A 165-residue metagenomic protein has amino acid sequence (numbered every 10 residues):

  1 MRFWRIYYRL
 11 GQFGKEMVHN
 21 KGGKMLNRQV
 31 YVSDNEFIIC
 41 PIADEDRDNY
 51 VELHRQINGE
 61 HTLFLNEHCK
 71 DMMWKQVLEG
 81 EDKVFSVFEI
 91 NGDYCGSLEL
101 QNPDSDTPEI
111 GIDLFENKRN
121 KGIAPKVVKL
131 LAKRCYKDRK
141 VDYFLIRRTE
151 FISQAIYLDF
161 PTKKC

Functional and structural regions predicted by a protein language model:
Y7-G14, V18, G23-N49, L53 (+1 more regions): Acyl-donor (CoA/ACP) binding surface of acyl/acetyltransferases
Q12-E16, N58, M72, D82 (+1 more regions): Amphipathic alpha-helical interaction segments
R55-Q76: Conserved GNAT-fold acetyl-CoA-binding loop/helix
M73-L78, A155-D159: Short amphipathic alpha-helical patches
K75-V87, G96: A short helix-loop-beta-strand connector motif used in the catalytic cores of GNAT acetyltransferases and, in some
